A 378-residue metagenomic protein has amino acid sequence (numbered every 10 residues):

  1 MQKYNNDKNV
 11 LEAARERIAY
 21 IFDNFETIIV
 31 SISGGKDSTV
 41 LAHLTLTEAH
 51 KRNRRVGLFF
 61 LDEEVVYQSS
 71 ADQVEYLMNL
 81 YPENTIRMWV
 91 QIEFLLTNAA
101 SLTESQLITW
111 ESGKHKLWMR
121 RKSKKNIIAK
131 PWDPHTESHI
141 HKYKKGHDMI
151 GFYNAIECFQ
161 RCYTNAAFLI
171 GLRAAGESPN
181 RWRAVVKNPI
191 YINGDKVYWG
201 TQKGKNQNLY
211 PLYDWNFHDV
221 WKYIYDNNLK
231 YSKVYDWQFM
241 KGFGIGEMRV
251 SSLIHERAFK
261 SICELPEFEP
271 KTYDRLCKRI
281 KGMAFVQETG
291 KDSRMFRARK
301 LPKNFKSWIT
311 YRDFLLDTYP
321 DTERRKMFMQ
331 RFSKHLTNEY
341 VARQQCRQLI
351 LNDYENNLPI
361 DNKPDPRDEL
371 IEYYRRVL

Functional and structural regions predicted by a protein language model:
M1-S31, K36-L378: Nucleotide-activated chemistry modules centered on ATP-dependent adenylation/adenylyltransferase
